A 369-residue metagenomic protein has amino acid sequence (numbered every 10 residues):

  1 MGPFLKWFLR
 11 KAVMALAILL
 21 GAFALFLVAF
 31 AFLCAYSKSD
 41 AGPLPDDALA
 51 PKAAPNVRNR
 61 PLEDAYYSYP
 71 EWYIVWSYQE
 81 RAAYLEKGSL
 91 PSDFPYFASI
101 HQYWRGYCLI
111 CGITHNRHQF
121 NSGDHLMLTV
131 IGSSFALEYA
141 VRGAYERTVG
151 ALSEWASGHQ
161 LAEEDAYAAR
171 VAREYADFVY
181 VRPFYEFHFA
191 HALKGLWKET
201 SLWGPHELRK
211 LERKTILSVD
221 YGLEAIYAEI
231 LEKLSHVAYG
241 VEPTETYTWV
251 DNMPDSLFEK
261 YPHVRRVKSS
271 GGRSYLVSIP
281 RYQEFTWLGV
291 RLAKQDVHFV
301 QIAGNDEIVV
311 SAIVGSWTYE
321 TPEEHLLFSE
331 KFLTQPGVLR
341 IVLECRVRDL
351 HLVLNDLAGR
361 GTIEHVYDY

Functional and structural regions predicted by a protein language model:
G2-F23: N-terminal Sec-pathway targeting helices
L19, F23-A35: Short hydrophobic alpha-helical membrane-anchoring segments
L33-P183: Long, solvent-exposed N-terminal ectodomains/accessory regions that are displayed to the extracellular/lumenal milieu
L128-F135, Y139-H159, V171, Y175 (+6 more regions): Long, continuous compositionally biased terminal/linker segments
F187-P243: Long amphipathic alpha-helical scaffold segments
S235-Y369: A conserved regulatory-domain signal marking ACT and ACT-like small-molecule sensing domains and adjacent regulatory
